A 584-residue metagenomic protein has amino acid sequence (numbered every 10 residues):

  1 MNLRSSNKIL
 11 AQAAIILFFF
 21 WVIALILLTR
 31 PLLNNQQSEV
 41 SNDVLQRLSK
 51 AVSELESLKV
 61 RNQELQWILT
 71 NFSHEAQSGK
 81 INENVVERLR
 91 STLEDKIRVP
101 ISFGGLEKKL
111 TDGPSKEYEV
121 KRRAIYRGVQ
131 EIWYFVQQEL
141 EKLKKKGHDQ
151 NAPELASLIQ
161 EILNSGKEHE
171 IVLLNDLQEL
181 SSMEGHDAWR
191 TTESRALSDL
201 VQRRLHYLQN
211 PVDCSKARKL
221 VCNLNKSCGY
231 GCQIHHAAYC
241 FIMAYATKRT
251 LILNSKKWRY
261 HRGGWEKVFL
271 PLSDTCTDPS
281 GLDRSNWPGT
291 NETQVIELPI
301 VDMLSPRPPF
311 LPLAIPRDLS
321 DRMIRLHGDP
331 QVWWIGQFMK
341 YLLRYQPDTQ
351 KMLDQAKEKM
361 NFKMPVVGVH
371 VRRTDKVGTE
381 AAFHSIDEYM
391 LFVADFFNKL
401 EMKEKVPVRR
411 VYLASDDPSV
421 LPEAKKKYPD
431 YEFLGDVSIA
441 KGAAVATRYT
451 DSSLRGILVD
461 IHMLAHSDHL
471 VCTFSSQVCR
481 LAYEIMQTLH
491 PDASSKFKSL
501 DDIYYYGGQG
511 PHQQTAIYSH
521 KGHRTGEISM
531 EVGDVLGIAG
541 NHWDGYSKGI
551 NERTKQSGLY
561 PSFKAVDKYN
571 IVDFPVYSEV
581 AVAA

Functional and structural regions predicted by a protein language model:
M1-N7, A14-F20, A414, Y431 (+4 more regions): Intrinsically disordered, low-complexity proline/serine/threonine-rich regions that harbor SH3-binding proline-rich
R4, L434-S467, I517, V582-A584: Donor nucleotide-activated moiety binding/catalytic core segment of transferases that use nucleotide-activated donors
A11-A394, K399, K405-V408: Secretory-pathway glycan-assembly enzymes, especially type II membrane glycosyltransferases that use nucleotide-sugar
A238, I457-D501: A donor-sugar binding/catalytic signature common to diverse glycosyltransferases and related nucleotide-sugar
V268-L272, S385, D430, L489-D492 (+2 more regions): Aromatic/acidic cage segments in peptide-binding pockets
V371-R372, F397-T450: Catalytic donor nucleotide-activated moiety binding site of glycosyltransferases and closely related
P418, I485, H490-Q513, I517-Y518: Long proline-rich, low-complexity intrinsically disordered linkers enriched in Ser/Thr that embed SH3-binding
Q514-D544, K548, T554-F574: SH3/SH3-like (including bacterial SH3b) beta-barrel domains that bind proline-rich motifs or cell-wall ligands
